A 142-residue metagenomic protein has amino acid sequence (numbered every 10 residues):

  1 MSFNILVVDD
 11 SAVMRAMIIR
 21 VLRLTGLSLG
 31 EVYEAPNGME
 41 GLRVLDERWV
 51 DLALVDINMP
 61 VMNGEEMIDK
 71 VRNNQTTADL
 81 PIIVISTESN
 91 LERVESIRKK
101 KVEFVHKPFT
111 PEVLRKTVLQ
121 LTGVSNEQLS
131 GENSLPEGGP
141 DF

Functional and structural regions predicted by a protein language model:
D10, K107-P108: A Lys-centered signature of the CheY-like receiver
A12-Y33: Two-component/phosphorelay signaling modules centered on CheY-like receiver
E34-L52: Acidic, metal-coordinating helix/loop segments flanking the phosphotransfer/catalytic sites of two-component signaling
M59: Receiver (REC) domain active-site loop signature in two-component systems and cognate sites in sensor histidine kinases
F109-L119: C-terminal output helix
S125-F142: CheY-like receiver
